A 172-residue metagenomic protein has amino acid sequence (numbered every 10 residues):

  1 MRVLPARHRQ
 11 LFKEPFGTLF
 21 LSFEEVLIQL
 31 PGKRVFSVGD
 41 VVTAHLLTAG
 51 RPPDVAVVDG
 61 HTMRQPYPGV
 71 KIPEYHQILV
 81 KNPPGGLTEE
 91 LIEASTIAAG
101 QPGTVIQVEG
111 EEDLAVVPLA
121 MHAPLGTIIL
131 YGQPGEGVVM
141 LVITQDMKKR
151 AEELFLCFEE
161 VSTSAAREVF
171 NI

Functional and structural regions predicted by a protein language model:
M1-Y75, N82-P83: N-terminal, charge-rich interaction modules
V26-L27, H45-L47, P118-M121, I128-I129: A generic local secondary-structure boundary/capping motif
K33-F36, D54-V57, Q77-I78, G103-Q107 (+2 more regions): Structural motif
L47-V55, I72-P73, A120-L125, T144-K148 (+1 more regions): Short, solvent-exposed amphipathic alpha-helical segments in soluble enzyme and RNA/protein-processing domains
V58-A94, P134-V139, I143-D146: Long, charge-dense
E89, E93, P102-G103, T163-I172: Extended, charge-rich low-complexity interaction segments
E89-I92, A99, V105-L125, P134: Long, charge-patterned amphipathic alpha-helical coiled-coil/hairpin "stalk" segments used as oligomerization
I143-I172: Charged phosphate-binding loop/patch that engages nucleotide di/tri-phosphates or the phosphate backbone of nucleic
